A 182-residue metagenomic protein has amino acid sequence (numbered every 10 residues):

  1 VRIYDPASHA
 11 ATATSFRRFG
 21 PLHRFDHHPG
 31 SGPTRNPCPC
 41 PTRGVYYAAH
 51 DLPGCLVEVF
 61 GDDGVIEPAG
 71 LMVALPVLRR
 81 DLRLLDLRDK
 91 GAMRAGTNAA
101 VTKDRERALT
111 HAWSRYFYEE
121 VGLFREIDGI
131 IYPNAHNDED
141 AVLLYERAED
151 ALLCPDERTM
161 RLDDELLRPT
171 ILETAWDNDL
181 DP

Functional and structural regions predicted by a protein language model:
V1-T34, D62-P182: Active-site and NAD+-binding cores of ADP-ribose-processing enzymes
N36-P39: Short, flexible turn/loop "capping" segments at secondary-structure junctions
P41-T42, R125: Short connector loops at helix/strand junctions that flank enzyme active sites, especially segments positioning acidic
T42-A48: A short, exposed loop/beta-hairpin motif centered on an aromatic-Gly-Thr core
D51-L52, A135: Beta-hairpin (beta-strand-turn-beta-strand) motif
L52-V65: Short active-site loop/helix that positions an aromatic residue
